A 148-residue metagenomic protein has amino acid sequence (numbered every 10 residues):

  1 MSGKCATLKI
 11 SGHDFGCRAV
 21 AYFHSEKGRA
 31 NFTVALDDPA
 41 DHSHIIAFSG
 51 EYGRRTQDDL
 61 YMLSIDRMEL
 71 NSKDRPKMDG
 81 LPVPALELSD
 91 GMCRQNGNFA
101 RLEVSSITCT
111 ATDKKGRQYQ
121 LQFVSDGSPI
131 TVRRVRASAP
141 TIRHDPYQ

Functional and structural regions predicted by a protein language model:
M1-M62: An ectodomain-focused feature that recognizes extracytoplasmic/extracellular
G12, G91, S138-P140: Glycine-centered flexibility motif
A21-F23, A35, G80, N96 (+1 more regions): Short, well-ordered helical secondary-structure segments
D38, Y52, R67-E69, A111-D113 (+1 more regions): A mature extracytoplasmic/lumenal domain signature
A47-N71, R75, G80, V132-T141: A signal for specific C-terminal beta-sheet/loop modules enriched in small/flexible residues with GP/PG/PP motifs
S64-L121: Acidic, glycine-rich flexible loop segments
R101-Q148: C-terminal partner/receptor-binding element of secreted or periplasmic proteins
